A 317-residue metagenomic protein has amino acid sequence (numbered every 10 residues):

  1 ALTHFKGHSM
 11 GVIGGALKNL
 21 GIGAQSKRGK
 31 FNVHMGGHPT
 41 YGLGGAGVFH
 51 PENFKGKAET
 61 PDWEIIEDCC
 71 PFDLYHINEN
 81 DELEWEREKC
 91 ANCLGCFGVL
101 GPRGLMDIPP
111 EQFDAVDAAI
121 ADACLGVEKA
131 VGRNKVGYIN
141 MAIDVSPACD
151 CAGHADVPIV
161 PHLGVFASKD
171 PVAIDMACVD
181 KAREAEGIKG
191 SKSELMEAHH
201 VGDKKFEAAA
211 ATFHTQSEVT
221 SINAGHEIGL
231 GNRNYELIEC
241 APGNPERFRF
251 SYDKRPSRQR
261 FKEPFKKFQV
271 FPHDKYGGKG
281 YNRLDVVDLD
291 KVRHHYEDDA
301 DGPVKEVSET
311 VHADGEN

Functional and structural regions predicted by a protein language model:
A1-N317: Extended, low-polarity segments enriched in aliphatic/aromatic residues
